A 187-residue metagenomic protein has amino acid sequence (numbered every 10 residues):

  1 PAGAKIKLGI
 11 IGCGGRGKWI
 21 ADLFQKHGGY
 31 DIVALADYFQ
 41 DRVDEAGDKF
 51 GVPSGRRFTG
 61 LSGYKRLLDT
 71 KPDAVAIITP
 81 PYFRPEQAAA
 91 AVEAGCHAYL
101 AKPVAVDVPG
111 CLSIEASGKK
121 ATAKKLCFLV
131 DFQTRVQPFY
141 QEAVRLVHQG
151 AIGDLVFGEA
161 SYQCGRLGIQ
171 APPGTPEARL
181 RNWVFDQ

Functional and structural regions predicted by a protein language model:
P1-G51, V147: N-terminal Rossmann-like dinucleotide-binding module
G12, K124-L129, T134-Q187: Predominantly a Rossmann-like dinucleotide-binding segment in NAD(P)-dependent oxidoreductases
W19-L23, E45-G47, E86-A90, G110-C111 (+2 more regions): Short, solvent-exposed loop/turn and secondary-structure capping segments
Y30-I32, S54, P72-V75, I152-L155: Local beta-strand N-terminus motif with an aromatic residue
L35, V75-A76, A98, G158: Receiver (REC) domain switch-region micro-motif
G55-I77: A structured beta-alpha segment of the ubiquitous adenosine-cofactor-binding alpha/beta core
P81, P85-V136, G150: Beta-strand-loop-alpha-helix segment that lines the small-molecule cofactor/substrate pocket of alpha/beta enzymes
